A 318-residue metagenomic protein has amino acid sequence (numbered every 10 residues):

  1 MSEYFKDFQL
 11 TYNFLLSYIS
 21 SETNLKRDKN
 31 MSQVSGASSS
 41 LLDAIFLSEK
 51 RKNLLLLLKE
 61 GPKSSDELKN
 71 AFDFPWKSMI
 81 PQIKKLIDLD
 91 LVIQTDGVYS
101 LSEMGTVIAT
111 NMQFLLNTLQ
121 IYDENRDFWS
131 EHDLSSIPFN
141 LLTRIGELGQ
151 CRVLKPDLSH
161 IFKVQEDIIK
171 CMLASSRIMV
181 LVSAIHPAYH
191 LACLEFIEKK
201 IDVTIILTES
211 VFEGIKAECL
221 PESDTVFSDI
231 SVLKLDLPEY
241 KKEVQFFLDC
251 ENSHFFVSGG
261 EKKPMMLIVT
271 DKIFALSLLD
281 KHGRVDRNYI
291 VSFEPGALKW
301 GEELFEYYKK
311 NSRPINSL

Functional and structural regions predicted by a protein language model:
S2-Q120: Basic, Lys/Arg-rich alpha-helical nucleic-acid-recognition elements, primarily the DNA-binding modules of transcription
S38, I161-Q165, Y189-H190, Y240 (+1 more regions): Amphipathic coiled-coil/heptad-repeat helices and related helical stalk/stem segments that mediate oligomerization
G61, S183-P187, E261: Short beta->alpha connector loops
L116-S176: Amphipathic alpha-helical dimerization/coiled-coil segments that flank or bridge DNA-binding/regulatory modules
I145, K242-C250: Short, conserved catalytic or adaptor-binding loops enriched in Gly and charged residues
I168-Y240: Primarily the HKD phosphodiesterase
N252-P295, F305: HKD (HxKxxxxD) catalytic microenvironment of the phospholipase D
E302-L318: Cysteine/selenocysteine-centered motifs that mediate thiol-based redox chemistry or coordinate metal-sulfur cofactors
